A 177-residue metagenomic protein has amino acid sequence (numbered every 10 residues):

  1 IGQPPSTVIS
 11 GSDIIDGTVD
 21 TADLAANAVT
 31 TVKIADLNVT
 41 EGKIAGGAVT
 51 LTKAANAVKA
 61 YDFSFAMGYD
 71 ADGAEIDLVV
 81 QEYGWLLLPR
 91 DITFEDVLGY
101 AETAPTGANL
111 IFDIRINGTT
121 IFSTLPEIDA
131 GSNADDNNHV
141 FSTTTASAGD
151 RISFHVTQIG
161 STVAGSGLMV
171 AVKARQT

Functional and structural regions predicted by a protein language model:
I1-D62: Fibrous stalk/shaft segments of extracellular and virion attachment machinery
I9, I14, I44, V49 (+5 more regions): Hydrophobic beta-strand residues in large extracellular and virion-surface proteins
T18, I92, S147-D150: Surface-exposed loop/turn positions
A22-A25, V32, K43, V49 (+3 more regions): Secondary-structure boundary/capping motif
N56-I111, S161-T177: Beta-sheet-rich sandwich/jelly-roll-like modules and their strand-loop junctions
Y100-A148: Terminal beta-strand-rich extracellular "head" domains that mediate receptor/glycan or other ligand binding
F154-T162: Short beta-strand-plus-loop segments that form exposed binding edges in beta-rich domains
